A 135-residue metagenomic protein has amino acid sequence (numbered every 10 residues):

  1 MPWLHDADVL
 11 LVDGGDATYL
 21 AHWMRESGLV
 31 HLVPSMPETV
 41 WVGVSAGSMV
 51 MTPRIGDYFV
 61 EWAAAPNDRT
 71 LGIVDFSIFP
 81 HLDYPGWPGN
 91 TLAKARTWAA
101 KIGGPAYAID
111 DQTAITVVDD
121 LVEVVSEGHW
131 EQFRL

Functional and structural regions predicted by a protein language model:
L4-H5: A short, aliphatic-rich alpha-helical micro-motif
V9, I55-L135: C-terminal and late-domain segments of enzyme folds
V12-P88: Class I SAM-dependent methyltransferase SAM-binding "motif I" and its flanking Rossmann-like core
